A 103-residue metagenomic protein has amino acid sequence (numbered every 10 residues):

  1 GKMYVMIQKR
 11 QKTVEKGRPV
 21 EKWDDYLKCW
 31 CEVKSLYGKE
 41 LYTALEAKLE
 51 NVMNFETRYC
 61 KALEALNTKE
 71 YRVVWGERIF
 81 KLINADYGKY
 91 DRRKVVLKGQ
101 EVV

Functional and structural regions predicted by a protein language model:
G1-V20: Active-site-proximal polar cores
P19-V103: Short, conserved turn/kink motifs that form compact alpha/beta structural patches or helix kinks used as
